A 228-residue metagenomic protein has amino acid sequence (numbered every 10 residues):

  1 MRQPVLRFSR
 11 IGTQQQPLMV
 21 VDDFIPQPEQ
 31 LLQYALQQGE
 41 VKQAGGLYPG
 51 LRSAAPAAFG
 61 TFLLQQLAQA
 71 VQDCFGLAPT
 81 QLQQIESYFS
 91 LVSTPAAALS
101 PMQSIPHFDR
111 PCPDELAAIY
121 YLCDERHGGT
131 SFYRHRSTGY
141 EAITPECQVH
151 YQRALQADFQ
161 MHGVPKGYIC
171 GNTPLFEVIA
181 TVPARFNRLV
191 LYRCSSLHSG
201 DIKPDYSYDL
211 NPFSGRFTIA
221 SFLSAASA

Functional and structural regions predicted by a protein language model:
M1-A228: Fe(II)/2-oxoglutarate oxygenase catalytic core
